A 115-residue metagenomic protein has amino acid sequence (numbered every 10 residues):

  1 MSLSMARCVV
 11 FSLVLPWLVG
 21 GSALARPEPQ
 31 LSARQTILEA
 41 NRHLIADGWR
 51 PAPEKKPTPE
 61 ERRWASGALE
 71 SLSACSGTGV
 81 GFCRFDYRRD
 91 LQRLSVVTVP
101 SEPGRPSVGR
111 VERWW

Functional and structural regions predicted by a protein language model:
M1-A6: N-terminal secretory signal peptides that target proteins for export/translocation
R7, L38-A40, G77, G104-R105: Alpha-helical interaction segments
C8-V19: Bacterial N-terminal signal peptides
L15, D47-K55, V111-W115: Short flexible/disordered coil segments
L18-S22, L94-S95: Hydrophobic, well-ordered secondary-structure segments that either form specific early membrane-associated helices used
A23-L24, E112: Polar low-complexity intrinsically disordered regions enriched in Ser/Thr and small residues
A25-G67: N-terminal secretory signal peptides
E61-W115: Long, continuous compositionally biased terminal/linker segments
